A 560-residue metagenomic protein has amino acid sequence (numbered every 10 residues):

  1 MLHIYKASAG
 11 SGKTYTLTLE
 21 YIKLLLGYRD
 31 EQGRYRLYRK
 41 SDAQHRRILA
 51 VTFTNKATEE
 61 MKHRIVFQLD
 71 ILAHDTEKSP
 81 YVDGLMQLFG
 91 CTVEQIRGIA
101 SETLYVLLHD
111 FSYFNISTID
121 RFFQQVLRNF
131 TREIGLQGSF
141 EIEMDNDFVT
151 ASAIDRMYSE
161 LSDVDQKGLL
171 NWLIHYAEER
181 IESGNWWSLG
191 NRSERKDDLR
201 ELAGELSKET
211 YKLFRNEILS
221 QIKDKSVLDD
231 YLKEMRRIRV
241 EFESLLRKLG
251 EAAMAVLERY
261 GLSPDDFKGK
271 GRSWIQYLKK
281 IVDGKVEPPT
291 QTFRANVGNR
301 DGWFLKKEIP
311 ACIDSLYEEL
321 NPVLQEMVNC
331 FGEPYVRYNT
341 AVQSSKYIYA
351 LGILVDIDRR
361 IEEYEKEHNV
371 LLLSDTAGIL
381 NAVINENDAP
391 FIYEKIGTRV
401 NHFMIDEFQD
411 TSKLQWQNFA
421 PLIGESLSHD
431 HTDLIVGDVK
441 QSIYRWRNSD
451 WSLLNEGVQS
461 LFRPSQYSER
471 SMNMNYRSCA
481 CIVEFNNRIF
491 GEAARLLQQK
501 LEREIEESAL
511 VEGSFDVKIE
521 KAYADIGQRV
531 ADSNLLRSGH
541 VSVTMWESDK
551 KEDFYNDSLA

Functional and structural regions predicted by a protein language model:
M1-E133, Y364, L371-S374, I379 (+5 more regions): P-loop NTPase Walker
L2-A9, Q44, L49-F53, A57-T58 (+5 more regions): Conserved helicase NTPase motor core
T16, E20, E60-Q68, F122-N129 (+8 more regions): Alpha-helical scaffold elements adjacent to nucleotide-binding pockets in ATP/GTP-utilizing enzyme cores
E31-G33, L37-Y38, D42-A43, I71-E77 (+8 more regions): Short, polar/flexible loop-turn hinges at active-site or ligand-entry regions and domain interfaces
F111-Q124, I174-G184, G190-T210, G352-I357 (+3 more regions): Core structural elements
R121, I134-Q137, S152, R156-W172 (+6 more regions): Accessory nucleic-acid engagement/destabilization modules that flank
W186, S193-D197, S471-A560: Helicase-core coupling region on the C-terminal RecA-like lobe
N191-V370, D553, A560: Conserved ATP-driven helicase/translocase motor core recognized via long, highly charged RecA-like/P-loop NTPase domain
